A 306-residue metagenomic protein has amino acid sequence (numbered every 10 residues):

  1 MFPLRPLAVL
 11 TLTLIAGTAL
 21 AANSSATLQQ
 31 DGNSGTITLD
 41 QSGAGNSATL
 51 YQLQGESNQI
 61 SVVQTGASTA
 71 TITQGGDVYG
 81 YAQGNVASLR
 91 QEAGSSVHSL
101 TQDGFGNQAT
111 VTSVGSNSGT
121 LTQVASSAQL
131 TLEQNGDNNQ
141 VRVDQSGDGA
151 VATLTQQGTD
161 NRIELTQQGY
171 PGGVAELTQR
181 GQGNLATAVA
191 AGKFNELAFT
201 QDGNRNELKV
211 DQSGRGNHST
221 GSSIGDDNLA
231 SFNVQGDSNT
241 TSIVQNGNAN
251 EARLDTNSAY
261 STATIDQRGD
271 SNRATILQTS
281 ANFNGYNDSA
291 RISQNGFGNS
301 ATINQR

Functional and structural regions predicted by a protein language model:
M1-R306: Long, low-complexity, polar and repeat-rich extracellular regions of very large Gram-negative surface proteins
